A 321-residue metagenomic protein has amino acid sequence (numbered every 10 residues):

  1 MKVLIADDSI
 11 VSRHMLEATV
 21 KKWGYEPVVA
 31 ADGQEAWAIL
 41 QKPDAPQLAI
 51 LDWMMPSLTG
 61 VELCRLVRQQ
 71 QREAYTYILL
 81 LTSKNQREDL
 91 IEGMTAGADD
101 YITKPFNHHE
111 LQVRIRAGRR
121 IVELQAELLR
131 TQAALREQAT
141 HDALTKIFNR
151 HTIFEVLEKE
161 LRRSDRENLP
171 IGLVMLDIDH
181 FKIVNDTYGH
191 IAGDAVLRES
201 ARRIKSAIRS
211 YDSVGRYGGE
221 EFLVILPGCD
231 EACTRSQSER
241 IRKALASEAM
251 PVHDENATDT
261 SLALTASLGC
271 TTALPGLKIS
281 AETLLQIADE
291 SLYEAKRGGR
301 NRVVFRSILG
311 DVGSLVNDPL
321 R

Functional and structural regions predicted by a protein language model:
G93, N107-A143, H151-R162, D212-S213 (+1 more regions): Signal-transducing coiled-coil linker helices
R136-E155, L176-G189, R198: Conserved nucleotide-binding and Mg2+-coordinating catalytic segments in signaling enzymes
F154-Y188, I204, G215: Active-site-proximal structural segments of metal-dependent nucleotidyl cyclase/transferase enzymes
V156, A192-S213, E221: Active-site-proximal alpha-helical element of nucleotidyl cyclase-like catalytic domains and analogous helices
F181, S200, V214-Y217, F222 (+2 more regions): Hydrophobic framework residues that shape the active-site pocket of cyclic nucleotide turnover catalytic cores
I225-T234, H253-T260, A266-L284, G310-D311: Catalytic strand-loop-helix junctions within cyclic-nucleotide turnover domains
R235, T272-R321: Catalytic-core segments of nucleotide cyclases and related cyclic-nucleotide turnover enzymes
